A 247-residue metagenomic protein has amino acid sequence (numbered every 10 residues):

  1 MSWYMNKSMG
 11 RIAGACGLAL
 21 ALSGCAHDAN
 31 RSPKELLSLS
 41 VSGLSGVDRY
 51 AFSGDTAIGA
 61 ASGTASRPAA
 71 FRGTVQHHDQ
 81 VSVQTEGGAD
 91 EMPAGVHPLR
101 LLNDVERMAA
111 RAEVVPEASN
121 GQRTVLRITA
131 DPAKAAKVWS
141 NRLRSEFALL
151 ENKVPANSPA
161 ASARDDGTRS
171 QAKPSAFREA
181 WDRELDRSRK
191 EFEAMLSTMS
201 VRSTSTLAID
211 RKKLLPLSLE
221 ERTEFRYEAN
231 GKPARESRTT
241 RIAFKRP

Functional and structural regions predicted by a protein language model:
S2-G59: N-terminal leader/targeting segments and the immediate start of mature chains
R11, A29-N30, A94, S170 (+2 more regions): Intrinsic-disorder-associated interaction segments
S42-Y50, S119-G121, T198, R211-L217: Edge/loop elements at the starts and ends of beta-strands within beta-rich repeat scaffolds
F52-G54, T124-I128, L215-T223: A short hydrophobic beta-strand element
G54-S140: An acidic-aromatic
S82-G87, P155-D165, S237-T240: Short C-terminal domain-edge/linker segments immediately following a structured domain
T129-M199: Mixed-charge, low-complexity intrinsically disordered segments
R189-P247: Acidic, serine/threonine-rich low-complexity disordered tracts
